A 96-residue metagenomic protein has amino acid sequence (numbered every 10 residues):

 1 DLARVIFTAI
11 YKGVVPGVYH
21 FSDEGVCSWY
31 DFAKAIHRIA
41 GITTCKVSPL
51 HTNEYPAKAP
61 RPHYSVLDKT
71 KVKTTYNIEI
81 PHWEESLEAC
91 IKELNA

Functional and structural regions predicted by a protein language model:
D1-L2, S28, H82-W83: An acidic site on a long C-lobe helix of protein kinase domains
V5, A9-K58: Mid/C-terminal beta-alpha module of Rossmann-like enzyme folds, strongest in SDR-family dehydrogenases/epimerases
V26, P49, V66-L67, I80: Short aromatic/basic micro-patch
T44-V47, I80-E84: Short, surface-exposed acidic
N53-K73: A hydrophobic C-terminal alpha-helical subdomain
W83-A96: Amphipathic terminal alpha-helices
